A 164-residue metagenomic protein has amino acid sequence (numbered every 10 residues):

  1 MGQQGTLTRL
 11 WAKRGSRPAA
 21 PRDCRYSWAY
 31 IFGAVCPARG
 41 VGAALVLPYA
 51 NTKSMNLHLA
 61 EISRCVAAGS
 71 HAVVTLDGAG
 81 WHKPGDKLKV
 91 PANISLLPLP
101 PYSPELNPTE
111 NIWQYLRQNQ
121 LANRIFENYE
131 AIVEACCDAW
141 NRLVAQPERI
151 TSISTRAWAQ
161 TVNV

Functional and structural regions predicted by a protein language model:
M1-A60, T155-V162: Extended, low-complexity cationic-aromatic segments
M1-G2, C36-R39, A79-H82, Y102-P104: Short, solvent-exposed loop/turn segments at secondary-structure junctions
M1-G2, T52, Y102-L106, E130-I132: A short acidic, often aromatic-flanked loop/helix-cap motif at beta-alpha or helix-coil junctions that lines enzyme
S16-C24, A92-N111, I125: RNase H-like polynucleotidyl transferase catalytic core
G33-A34, G40, L59, D77 (+3 more regions): Generic structural signal for small/hydrophobic residues in well-ordered secondary structure, especially within
G69-H82, N107: Acidic/histidine-rich, metal-coordinating catalytic segments
P84-N93: Short, aromatic/basic amphipathic alpha-helical patches
T109-V164: C-terminal anion-handling pockets and recognition modules
